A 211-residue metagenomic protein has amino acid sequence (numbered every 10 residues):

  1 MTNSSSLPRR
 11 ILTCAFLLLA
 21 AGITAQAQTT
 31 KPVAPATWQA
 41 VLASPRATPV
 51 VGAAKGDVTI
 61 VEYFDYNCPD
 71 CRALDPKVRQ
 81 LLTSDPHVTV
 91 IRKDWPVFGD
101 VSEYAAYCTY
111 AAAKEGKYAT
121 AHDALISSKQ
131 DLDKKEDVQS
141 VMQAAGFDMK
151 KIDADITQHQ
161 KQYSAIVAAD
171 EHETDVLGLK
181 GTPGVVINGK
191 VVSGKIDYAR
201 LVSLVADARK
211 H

Functional and structural regions predicted by a protein language model:
T2-S4, Q28, S140-H211: C-terminal cap of thioredoxin/glutaredoxin-like
T2-S5, C14-F98, K161-L177, G181 (+1 more regions): Extracytoplasmic thiol/disulfide redox context detector
L19, V41, N67-P69, A113 (+5 more regions): Generic signature of intrinsically disordered, low-complexity segments enriched in small/polar residues
V33-A36, G116, D133, F147 (+2 more regions): Short coil/turn linker and secondary-structure boundary residues
V50-V51, L132, V192: Short clusters of hydrophobic/aromatic residues that line enzyme substrate/ligand-binding pockets
V61-N67, R72-Q143, A206-H211: Structural alpha/beta surface segment adjacent to cysteine/selenocysteine redox centers across thiol/disulfide enzymes
